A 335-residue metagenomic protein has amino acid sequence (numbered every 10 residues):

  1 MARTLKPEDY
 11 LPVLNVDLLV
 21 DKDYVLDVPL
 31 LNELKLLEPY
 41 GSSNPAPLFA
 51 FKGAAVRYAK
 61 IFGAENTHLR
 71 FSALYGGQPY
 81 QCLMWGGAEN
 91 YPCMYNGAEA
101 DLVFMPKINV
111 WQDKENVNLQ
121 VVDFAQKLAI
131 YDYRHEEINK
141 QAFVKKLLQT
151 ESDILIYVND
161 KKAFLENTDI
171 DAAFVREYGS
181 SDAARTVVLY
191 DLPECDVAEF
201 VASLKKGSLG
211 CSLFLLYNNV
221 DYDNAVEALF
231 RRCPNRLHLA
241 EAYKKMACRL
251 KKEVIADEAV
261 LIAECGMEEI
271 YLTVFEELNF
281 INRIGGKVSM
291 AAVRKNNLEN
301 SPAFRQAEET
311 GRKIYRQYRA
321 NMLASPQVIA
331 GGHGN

Functional and structural regions predicted by a protein language model:
M1-E177, R185-D191, D221-N335: Acidic, two-metal ion nucleic-acid-processing modules in DNA metabolism proteins
A172-G210: SF2 helicase motor core recognition
K205-A228: Conserved segment of the helicase C-terminal RecA-like domain
